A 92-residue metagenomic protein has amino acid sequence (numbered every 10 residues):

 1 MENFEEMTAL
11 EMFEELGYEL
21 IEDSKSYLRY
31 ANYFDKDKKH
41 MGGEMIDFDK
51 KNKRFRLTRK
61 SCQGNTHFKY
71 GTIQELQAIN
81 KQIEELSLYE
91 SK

Functional and structural regions predicted by a protein language model:
N3-I21: Amphipathic alpha-helical segments
E6-A9, G64-K92: Ampiphathic alpha-helical segments that act as solvent-exposed interaction surfaces
I21-A78: Acidic, low-complexity, intrinsically disordered interaction modules
